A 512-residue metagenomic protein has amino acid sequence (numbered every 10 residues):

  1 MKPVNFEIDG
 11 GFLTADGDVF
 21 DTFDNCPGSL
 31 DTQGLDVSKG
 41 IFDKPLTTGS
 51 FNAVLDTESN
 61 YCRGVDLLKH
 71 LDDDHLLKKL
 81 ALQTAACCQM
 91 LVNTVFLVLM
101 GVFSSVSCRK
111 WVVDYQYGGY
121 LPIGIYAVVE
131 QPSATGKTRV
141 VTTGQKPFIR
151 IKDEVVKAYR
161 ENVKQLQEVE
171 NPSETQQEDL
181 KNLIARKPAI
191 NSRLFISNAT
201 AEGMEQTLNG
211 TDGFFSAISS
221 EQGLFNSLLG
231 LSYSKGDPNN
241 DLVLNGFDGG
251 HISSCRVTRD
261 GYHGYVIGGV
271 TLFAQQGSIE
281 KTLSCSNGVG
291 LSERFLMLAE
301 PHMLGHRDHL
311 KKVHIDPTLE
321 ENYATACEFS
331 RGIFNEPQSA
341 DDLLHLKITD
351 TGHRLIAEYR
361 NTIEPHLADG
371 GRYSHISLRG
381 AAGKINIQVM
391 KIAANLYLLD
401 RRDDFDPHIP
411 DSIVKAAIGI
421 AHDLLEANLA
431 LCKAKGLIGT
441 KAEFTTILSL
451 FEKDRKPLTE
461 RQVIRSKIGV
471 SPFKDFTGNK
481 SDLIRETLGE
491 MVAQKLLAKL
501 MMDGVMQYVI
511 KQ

Functional and structural regions predicted by a protein language model:
M1-V4, Q512: Short intrinsically disordered terminal tails
P3-V4, D9-G10, G28, K39: N-terminal amphipathic/hydrophobic targeting modules at extreme N-termini, encompassing cleavable Sec/SRP-type signal
V4, V19, D31, D36-V37: Acidic, Ala/Val/Gly-enriched low-complexity intrinsically disordered segments
D9, L13, D21-D24, D31 (+1 more regions): Asp/Glu-rich intrinsically disordered low-complexity tracts
F23-C26, G34-Q512: Phosphate-handling catalytic cores of nucleic-acid transaction enzymes
